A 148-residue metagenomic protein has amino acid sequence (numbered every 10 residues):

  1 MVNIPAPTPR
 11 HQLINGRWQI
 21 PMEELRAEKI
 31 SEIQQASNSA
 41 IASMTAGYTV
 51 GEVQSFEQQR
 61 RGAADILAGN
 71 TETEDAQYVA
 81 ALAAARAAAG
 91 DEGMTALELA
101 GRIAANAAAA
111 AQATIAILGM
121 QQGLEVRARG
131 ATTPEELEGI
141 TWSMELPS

Functional and structural regions predicted by a protein language model:
V2-S148: A preference for well-ordered globular domain cores that mediate specific macromolecular interactions or catalysis
